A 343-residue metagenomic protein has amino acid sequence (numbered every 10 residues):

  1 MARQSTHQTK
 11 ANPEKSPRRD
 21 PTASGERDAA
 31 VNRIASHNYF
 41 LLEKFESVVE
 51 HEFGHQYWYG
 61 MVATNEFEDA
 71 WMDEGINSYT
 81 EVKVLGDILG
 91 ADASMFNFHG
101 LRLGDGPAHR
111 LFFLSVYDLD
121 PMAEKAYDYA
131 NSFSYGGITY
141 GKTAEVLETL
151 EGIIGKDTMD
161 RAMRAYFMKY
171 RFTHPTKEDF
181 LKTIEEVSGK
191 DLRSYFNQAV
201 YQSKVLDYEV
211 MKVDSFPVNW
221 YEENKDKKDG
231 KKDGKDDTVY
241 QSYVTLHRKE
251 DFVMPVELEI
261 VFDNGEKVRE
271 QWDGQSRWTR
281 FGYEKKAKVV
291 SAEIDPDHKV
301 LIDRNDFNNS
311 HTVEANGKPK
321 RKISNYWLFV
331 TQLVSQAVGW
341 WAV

Functional and structural regions predicted by a protein language model:
M1-V244: Hydrophobic alpha-helical and helix-loop surface patches within well-folded domains that function as non-catalytic
Y39-L42, F96-N97, L103-G104, Y221 (+3 more regions): Glycine-rich loops and low-complexity Gly/Arg-rich segments that provide flexible linkers or classic glycine-based
Y57, N219, Q271, R277 (+2 more regions): Residues in intrinsically disordered, low-complexity segments of regulatory proteins
N65, R248, N308-N309: Asparagine-centered polar/low-complexity signal
L192-R193, L206-D297: Beta-strand-rich binding/interaction modules
P296-N308: Short acidic/polar inter-strand loop motif in beta-rich domains
N305-N325: Short beta-strand elements
R321-V343: Compositionally biased low-complexity segments at domain edges in trafficked proteins and select soluble regulators
